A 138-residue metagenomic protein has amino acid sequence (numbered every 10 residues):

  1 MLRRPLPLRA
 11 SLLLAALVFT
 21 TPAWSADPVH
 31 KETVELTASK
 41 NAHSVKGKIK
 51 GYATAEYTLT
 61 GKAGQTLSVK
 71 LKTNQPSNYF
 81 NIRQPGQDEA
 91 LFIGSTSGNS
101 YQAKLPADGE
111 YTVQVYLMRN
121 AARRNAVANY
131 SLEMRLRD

Functional and structural regions predicted by a protein language model:
L2-L12: Bacterial N-terminal signal peptides that target proteins for export
T20-T21: N-terminal signal peptide c-region/cleavage motif recognized by signal peptidases
W24-A26, K70: Short linear motifs in intrinsically disordered
A26-A53: Transition segment at domain starts
A26-E35, Y57, Y111, L117-D138: C-terminal edge strands of extracellular/lumenal beta-sandwich accessory domains
A42, T54, G64, V127-N129: A general secondary-structure signal for short beta-strands and their flanking turns/coil in non-transmembrane regions
K48-M118: Acidic, Ser/Thr/Pro-rich low-complexity intrinsically disordered segments
